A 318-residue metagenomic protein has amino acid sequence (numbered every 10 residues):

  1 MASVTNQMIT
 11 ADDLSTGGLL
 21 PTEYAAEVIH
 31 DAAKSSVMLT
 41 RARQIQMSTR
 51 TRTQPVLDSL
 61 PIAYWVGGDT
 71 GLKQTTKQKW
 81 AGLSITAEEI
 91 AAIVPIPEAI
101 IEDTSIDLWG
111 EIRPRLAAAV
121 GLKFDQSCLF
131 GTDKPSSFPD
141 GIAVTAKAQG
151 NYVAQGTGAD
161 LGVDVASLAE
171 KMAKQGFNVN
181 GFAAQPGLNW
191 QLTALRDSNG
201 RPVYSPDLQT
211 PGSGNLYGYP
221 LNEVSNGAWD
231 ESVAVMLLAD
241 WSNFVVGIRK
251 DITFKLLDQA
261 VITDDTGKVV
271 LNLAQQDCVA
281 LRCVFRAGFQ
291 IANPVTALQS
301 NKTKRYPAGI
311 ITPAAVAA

Functional and structural regions predicted by a protein language model:
M1-A25, S35, N272-A318: Protruding loop/beta-arch "assembly-hinge" segments enriched in small, turn-prone residues
A2-A92: Assembly/oligomerization interface modules of large self-assembling protein complexes
E23-A33, V37-M38, L108-F124, C128 (+3 more regions): Short, Φ-rich (hydrophobic/aromatic) sequence segments
L60-A63, A91, I100, L122 (+3 more regions): Short loop/turn segments at secondary-structure transitions that flank enzyme active sites
I62-V66, T104-S105, Q191-A194, V246 (+1 more regions): Short helix/loop capping segments that flank catalytic or ligand/cofactor-binding pockets
G68-K73, L108-R113, S198-N199, L237-L238 (+1 more regions): Short intrinsically disordered coil segments
Q74, A81-S84, E89-Q175, K304-A318: Alpha-helical scaffold segments that mediate packing/assembly in large oligomeric complexes
G141-V279, F285, A315-A318: Extended oligomerization regions of viral-like shell subunits
